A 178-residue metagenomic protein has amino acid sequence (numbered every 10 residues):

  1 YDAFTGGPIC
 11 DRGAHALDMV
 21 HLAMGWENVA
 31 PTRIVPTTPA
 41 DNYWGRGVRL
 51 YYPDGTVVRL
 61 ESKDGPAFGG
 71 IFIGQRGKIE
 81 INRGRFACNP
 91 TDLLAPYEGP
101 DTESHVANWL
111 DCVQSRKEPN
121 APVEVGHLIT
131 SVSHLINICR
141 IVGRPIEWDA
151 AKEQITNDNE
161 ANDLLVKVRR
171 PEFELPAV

Functional and structural regions predicted by a protein language model:
Y1-G55: Rossmann-like dinucleotide-binding domain that binds NAD(P)(H)
D2-C10, I34-T38, L93-G99, V113-G126: Active-site rim elements
G7-H21, E103-A107, E124-H134: A structural signal for well-ordered alpha-helical segments within the folded catalytic domains of diverse enzymes
M19-G25, N108-C112, I138: Residue-level signal for well-ordered alpha-helical scaffold segments within enzymatic catalytic domains
W26-P36, V57-L60, I79-N82, E118-V123 (+1 more regions): Acidic/polar loop patches that form or flank catalytic/metal-binding clefts of enzymes that bind anionic ligands
T38-Y43, Y51-S104, A150: NAD(P)-dinucleotide binding in Rossmann-like oxidoreductases
Y51, C112-V178: C-terminal helix-rich "cap/oligomerization" subdomain common to oxidoreductases
